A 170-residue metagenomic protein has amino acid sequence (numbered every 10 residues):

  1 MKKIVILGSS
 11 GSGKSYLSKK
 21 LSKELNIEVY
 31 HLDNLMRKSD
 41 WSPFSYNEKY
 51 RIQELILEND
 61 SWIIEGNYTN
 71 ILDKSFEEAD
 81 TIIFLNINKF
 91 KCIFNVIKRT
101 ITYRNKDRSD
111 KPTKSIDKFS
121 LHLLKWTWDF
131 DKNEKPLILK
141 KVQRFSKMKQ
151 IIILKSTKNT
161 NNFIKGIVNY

Functional and structural regions predicted by a protein language model:
K3: Walker A (P-loop) ATP-phosphate-binding motif of ABC ATPase nucleotide-binding domains
I6: Hydrophobic anchor at the beta1->P-loop junction of P-loop NTPases
S10: The conserved Walker
K14: Conserved lysine of the Walker
L17: Hydrophobic positions on the alpha1 helix immediately C-terminal to the Walker A/P-loop
E24, W126-Y170: NTP-dependent small-molecule kinase module
E28-I87: Conserved nucleotide-sensing/catalytic segment adjacent to the nucleotide-binding pocket in NTP-handling enzymes
I87-E134: A glycine- and Lys/Arg-enriched "phosphate-lid" helix/loop adjacent to the NTP-binding pocket of small-molecule kinases
